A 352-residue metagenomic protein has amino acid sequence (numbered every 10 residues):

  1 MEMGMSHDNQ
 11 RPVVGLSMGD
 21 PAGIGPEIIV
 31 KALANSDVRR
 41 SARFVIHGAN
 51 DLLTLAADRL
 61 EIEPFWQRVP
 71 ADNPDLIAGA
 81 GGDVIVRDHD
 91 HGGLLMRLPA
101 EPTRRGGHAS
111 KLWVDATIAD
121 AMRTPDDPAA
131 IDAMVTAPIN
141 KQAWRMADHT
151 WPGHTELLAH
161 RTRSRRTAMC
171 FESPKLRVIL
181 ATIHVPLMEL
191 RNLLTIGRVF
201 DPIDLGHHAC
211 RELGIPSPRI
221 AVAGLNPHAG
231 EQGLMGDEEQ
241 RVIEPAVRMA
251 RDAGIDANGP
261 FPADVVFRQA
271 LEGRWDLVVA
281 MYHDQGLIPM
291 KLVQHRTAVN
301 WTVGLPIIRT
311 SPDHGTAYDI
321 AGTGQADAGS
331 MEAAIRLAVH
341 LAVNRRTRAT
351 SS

Functional and structural regions predicted by a protein language model:
E2-H154, G197-M281, Q285-V299, L305-I308 (+2 more regions): Contiguous, glycine/small-aliphatic-enriched amphipathic segments in soluble metabolic enzymes
I77-G79, F171-F200: Ligand-binding beta-strand-loop-alpha-helix segment within the catalytic cores of soluble metabolic enzymes
Q142-M146, R166-A168, R177-I179, L187-E189 (+1 more regions): Short, well-ordered, mixed-charge alpha-helical segments that flank or form enzyme active sites
H149, A159-T162: N-terminal beta-strand/alpha-helix entry module and adjacent surface of metal-dependent catalytic domains
R161-L176, V303-D319: Short, flexible loop segments at boundaries between secondary-structure elements
